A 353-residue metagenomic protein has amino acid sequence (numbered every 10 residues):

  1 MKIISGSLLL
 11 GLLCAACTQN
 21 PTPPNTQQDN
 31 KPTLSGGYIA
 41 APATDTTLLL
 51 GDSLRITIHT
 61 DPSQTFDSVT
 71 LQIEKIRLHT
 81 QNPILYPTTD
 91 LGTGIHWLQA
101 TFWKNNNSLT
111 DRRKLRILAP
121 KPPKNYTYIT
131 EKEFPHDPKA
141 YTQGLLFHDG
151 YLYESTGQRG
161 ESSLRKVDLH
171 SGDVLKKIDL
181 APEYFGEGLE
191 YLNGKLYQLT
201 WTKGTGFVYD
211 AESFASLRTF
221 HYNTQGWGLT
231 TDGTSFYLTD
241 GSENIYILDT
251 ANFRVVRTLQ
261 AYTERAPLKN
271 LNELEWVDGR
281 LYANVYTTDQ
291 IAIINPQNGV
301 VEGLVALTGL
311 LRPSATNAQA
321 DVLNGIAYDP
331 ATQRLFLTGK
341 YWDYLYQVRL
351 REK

Functional and structural regions predicted by a protein language model:
C17-P21: Bacterial signal peptide processing site
T88-I95: Surface-exposed, short loops/turns at beta-strand junctions within beta-sandwich domains
A119-P138, L169-D173: A short helix->beta-strand "capping" segment at the edge of beta-propeller domains
I129-P135, D173-D179, A215-F220, R257-A266 (+2 more regions): A short beta-strand motif characteristic of beta-propeller blades
E131-S163, I178-E190, G339: Beta-strand-rich domains and repeat architectures in extracellular enzymes and scaffolds, especially beta-propellers
P138-D149, P182-N193, Y222-G233, R265-V277 (+1 more regions): Beta-rich, blade/repeat-based domains predominating in secreted/periplasmic proteins but also intracellular
E154-R159, Y197-K203, L238-S242, A283-T287 (+1 more regions): Conserved beta-strand positions in repeat-built beta-propeller and related beta-rich domains
D168-G172, D210-F214, T250-F253, N295-G299 (+1 more regions): Short loop/turn segments that connect beta-strands within beta-propeller blades
